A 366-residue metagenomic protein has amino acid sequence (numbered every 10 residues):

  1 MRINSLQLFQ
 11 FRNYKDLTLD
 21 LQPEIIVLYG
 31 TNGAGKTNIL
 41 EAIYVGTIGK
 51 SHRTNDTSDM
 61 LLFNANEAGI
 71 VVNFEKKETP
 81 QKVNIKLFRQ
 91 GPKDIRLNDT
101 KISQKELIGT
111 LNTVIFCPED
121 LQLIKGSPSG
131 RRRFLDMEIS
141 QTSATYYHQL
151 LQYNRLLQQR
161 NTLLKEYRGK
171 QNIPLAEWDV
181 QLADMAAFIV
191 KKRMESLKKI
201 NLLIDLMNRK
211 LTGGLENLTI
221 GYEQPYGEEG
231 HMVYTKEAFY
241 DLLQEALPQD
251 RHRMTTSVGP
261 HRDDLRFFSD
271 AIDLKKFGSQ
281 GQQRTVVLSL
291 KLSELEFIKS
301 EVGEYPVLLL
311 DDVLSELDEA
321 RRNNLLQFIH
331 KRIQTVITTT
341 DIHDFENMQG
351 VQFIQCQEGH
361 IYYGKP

Functional and structural regions predicted by a protein language model:
M1-T31, K170-V307, E316-A320, N324-Q327 (+3 more regions): Conserved NTPase motor "head" modules and their coupling/switch loops across ABC/AAA+ ATPases, GTPases, and GHKL ATPases
T18-R96, Y153, Y167-R168, A176 (+2 more regions): Conserved P-loop NTP-binding catalytic core
N38-I39, F134, L325: Alpha1 helix immediately C-terminal to the Walker A/P-loop of P-loop NTPases, especially ABC transporter
T47-G130, D136-T142, Y146, N201-L206 (+2 more regions): Nucleotide-state sensing region of NTPase/ATPase domains
V72, Q334-D341: Structural recognition of the conserved hydrophobic beta-strand(s) that form the central parallel beta-sheet of P-loop
Q122-L123, S129-A176, V180-A183, F188: Long, charged N-terminal accessory/stalk domains
M137, I342-F353: Short regulatory helix/loop adjacent to the ATP-binding pocket of P-loop NTPases
D311-V313: Walker B catalytic acidic pair
